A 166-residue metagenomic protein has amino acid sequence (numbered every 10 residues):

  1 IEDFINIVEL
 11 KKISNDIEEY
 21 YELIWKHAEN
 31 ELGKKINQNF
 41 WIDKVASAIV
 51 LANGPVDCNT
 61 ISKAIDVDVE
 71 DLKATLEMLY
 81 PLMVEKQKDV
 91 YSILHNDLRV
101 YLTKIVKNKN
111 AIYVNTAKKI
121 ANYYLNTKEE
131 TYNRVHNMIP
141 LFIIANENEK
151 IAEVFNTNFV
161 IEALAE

Functional and structural regions predicted by a protein language model:
F4-N6: Terminal amphipathic helices with adjacent charged low-complexity linkers/tails
L10, S14-E19, V90, R99-Y132 (+1 more regions): A eukaryote-biased feature capturing mid-to-C-terminal, repeat/solenoid-rich segments of large proteins, strongly
E18, E22-L102: C-terminal boundary/linker of central alpha/beta nucleotide-binding cores
N137-M138: Hydrophobic anchor position in alpha-helical repeat solenoids
